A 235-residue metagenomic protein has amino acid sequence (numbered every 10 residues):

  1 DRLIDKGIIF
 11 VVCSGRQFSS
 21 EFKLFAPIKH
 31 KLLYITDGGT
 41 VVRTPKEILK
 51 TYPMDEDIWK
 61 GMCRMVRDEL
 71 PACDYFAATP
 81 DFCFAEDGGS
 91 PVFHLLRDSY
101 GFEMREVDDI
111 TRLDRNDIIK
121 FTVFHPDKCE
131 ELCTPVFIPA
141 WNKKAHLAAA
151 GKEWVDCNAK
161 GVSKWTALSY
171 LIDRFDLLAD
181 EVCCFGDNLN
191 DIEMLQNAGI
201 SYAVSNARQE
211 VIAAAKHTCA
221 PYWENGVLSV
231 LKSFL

Functional and structural regions predicted by a protein language model:
D1-F93: Active-site phosphate-binding/coordination module
D1-I8, T51-W59, G101-M104, A159-D173 (+1 more regions): Short, acidic loop-to-helix structural element flanking the phosphoryl-transfer center in phosphate-processing enzymes
L3, S14, G38, F121 (+4 more regions): Residue-level signal for inorganic ion chemistry
G7-V11, H30-L32, K120, D180-E181 (+1 more regions): Short active-site oxyanion
V11, I35, C183-F185, Y202 (+1 more regions): Hydrophobic/aromatic beta-strand patches that form the interior of the parallel beta-sheet core in alpha/beta enzyme
I28-H30, G38, A140-K143, N197-A198 (+1 more regions): Short, structured coil segments at secondary-structure junctions
M65, P71-F185, D191-M194, N206: Conserved acidic, metal-coordinating active-site core of Asp-based, Mg2+-dependent phosphoryl-transfer enzymes
N197, S201, S205-L235: Asp-based, Mg2+/Mn2+-dependent phosphohydrolase catalytic module
